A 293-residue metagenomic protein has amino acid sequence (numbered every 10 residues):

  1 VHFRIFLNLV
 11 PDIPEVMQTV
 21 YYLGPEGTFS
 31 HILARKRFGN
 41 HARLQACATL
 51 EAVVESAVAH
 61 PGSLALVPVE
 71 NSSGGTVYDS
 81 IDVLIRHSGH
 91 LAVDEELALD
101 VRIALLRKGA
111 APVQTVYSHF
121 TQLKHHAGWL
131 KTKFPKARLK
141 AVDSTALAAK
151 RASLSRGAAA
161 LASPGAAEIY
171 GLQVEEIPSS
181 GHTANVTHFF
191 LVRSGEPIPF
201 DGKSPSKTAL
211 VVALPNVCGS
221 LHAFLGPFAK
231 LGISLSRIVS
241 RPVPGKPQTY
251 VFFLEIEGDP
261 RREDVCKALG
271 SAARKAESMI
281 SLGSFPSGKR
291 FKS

Functional and structural regions predicted by a protein language model:
I5-S293: Domain-level signature for soluble enzymes in the chorismate/prephenate branch of the shikimate pathway
